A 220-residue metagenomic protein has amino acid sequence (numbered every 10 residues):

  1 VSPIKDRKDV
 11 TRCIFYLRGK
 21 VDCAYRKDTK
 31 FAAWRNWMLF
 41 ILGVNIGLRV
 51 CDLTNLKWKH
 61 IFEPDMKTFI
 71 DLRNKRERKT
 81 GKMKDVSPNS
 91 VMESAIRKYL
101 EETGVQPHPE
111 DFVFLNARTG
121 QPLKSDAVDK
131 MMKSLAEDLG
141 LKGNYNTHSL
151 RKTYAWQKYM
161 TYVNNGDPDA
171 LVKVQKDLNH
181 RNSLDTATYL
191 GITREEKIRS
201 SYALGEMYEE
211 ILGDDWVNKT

Functional and structural regions predicted by a protein language model:
V1-I4, G205-T220: C-terminal secondary-structure termini that scaffold catalytic or DNA-interacting sites
S2-P3, E77-R97, E110-K133: C-terminal catalytic core of Y-nucleophile DNA break-rejoin enzymes
T11-I46, N165: Basic, Lys/Arg- and aromatic-enriched nucleic-acid-binding interface segment
K20-K30, K130-V172, K176: Short, basic (Lys/Arg/His-rich) helix/loop patches that form interaction surfaces in the mid-to-C-terminal regions
L39, G47, C51-L56, V174: Alpha-helix N-cap/helix-start motif at helix boundaries, enriched for small hydrophobics
N55-M92: Conserved tyrosine-mediated DNA breakage-rejoining catalytic core shared by Y-recombinases
H60-M66, D167-L190: Short, polar N-cap/turn motifs at the start of nucleic acid-interacting alpha helices
E77-R78, L178-A203: Catalytic-site neighborhood detector that most strongly recognizes the C-terminal catalytic loop/helix of tyrosine
